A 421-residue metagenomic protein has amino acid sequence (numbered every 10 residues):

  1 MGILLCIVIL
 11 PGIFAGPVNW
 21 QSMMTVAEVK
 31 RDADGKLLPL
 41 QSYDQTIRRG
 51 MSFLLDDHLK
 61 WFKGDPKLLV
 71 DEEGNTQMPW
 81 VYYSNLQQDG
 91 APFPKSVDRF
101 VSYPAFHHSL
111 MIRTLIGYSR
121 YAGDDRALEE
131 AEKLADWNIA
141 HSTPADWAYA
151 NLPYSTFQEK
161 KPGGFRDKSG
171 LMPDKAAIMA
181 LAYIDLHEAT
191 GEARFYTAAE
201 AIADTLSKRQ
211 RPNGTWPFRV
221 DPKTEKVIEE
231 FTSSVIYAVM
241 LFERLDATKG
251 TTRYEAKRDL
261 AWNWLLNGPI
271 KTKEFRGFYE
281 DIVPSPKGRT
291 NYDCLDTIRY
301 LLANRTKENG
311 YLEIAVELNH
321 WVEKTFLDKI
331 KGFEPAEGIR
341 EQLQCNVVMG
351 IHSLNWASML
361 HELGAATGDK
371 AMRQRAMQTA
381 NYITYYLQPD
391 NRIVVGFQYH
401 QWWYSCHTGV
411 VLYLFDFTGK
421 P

Functional and structural regions predicted by a protein language model:
G2-G12: Bacterial N-terminal signal peptides
A15-P421: Glycan-recognition and catalytic cores of secretory/periplasmic carbohydrate-active enzymes
